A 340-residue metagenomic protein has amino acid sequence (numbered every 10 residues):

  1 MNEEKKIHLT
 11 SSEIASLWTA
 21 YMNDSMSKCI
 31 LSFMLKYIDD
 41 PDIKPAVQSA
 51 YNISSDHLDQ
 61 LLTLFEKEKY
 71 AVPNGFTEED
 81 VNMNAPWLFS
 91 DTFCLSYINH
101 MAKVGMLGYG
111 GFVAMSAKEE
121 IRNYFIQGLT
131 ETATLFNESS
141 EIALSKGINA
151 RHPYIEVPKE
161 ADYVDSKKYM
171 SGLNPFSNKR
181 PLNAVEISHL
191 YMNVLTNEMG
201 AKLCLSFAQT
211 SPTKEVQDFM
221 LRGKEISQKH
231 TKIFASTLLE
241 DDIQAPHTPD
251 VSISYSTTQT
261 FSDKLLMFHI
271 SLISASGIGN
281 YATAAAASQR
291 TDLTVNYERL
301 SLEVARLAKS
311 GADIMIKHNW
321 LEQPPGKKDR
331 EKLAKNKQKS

Functional and structural regions predicted by a protein language model:
M1-A15, G75-I98, D162-H189, T248-S271 (+1 more regions): Acidic/His metal-coordination segments adjacent to aromatic residues that form catalytic metal sites in metalloenzymes
M1-H8, A15, C29, F33-F93: An N-terminus-focused feature that recognizes amino-terminal "leader" regions
L9-I38, L88-A117, K179-S211, F261-S288: Alpha-helical bundle segments that constitute or directly flank the non-heme di-iron/ferroxidase center
T10-S16, P41-I53, C94, E119-A133 (+5 more regions): Alpha-helical scaffold segments that form or flank carboxylate-/histidine-based iron centers
N23-S27, Q259-S340: C-terminal functional regions that serve as terminal interaction/effector modules
M34-P45, G111-Q127, A143-R151, L205-R222 (+3 more regions): Inter-helical turn/loop segments and adjacent helix faces that build the functional surface of alpha-helical bundle
P41-G75, A133-R151, E215, R222-P246 (+1 more regions): Conserved alpha-helical segments that form or flank metal/cofactor-binding pockets of metalloenzymes
E141, S145-K168: Extended amphipathic alpha-helical segments with heptad-repeat/coiled-coil character used for oligomerization, fusion
